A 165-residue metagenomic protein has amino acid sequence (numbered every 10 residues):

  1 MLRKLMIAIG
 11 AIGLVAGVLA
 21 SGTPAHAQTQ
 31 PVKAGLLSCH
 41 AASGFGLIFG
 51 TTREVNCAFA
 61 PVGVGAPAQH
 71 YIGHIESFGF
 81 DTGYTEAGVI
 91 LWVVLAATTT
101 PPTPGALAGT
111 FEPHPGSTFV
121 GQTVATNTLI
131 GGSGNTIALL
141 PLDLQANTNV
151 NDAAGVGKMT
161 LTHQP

Functional and structural regions predicted by a protein language model:
M1-I12: Bacterial N-terminal signal peptides that target proteins for export
R3-L5, A27-Q30: Contiguous N-terminal and early-domain "leader" segments and peripheral loops that mark the onset or edge of a domain
V15-P24: C-terminal segment of classical bacterial N-terminal signal peptides
Q28-P165: Small-residue-enriched, tightly packed secondary-structure blocks
